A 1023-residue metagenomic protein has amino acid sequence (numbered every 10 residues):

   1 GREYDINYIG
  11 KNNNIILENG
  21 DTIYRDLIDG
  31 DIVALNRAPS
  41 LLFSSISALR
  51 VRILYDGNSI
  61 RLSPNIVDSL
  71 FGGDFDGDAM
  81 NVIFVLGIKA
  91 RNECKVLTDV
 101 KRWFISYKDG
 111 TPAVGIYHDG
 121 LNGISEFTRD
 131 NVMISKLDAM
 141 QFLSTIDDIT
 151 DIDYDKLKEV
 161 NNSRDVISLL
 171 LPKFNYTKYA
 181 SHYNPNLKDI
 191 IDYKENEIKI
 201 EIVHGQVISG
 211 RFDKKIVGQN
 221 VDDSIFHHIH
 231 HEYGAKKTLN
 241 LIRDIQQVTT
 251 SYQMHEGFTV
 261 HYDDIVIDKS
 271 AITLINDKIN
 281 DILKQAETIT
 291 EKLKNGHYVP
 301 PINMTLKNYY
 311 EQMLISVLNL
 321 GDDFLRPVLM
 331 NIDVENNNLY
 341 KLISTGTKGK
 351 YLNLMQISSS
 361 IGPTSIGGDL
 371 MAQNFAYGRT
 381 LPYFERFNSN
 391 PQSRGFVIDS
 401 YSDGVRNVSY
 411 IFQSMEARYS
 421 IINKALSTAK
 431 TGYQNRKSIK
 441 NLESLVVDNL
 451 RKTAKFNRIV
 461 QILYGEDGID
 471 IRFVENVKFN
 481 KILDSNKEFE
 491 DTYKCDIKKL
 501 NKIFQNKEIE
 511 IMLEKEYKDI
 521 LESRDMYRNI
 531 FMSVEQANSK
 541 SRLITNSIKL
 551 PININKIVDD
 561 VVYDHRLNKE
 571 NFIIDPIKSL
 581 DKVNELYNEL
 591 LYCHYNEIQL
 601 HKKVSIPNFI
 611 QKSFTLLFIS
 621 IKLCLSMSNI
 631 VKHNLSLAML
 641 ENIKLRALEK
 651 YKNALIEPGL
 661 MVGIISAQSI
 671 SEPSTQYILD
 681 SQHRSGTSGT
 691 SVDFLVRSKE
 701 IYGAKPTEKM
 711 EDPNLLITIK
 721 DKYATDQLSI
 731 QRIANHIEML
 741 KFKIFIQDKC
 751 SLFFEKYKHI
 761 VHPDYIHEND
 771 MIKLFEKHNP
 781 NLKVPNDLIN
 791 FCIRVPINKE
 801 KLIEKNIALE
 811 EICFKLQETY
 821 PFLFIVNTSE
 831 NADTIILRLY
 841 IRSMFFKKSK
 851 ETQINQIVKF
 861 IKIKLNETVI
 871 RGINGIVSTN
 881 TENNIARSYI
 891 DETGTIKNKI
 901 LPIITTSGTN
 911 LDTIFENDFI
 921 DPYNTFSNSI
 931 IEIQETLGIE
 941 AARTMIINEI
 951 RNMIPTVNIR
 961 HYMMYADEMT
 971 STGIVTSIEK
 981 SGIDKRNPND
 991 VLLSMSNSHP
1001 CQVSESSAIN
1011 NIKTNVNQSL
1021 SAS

Functional and structural regions predicted by a protein language model:
G1-I53, N303-E335, L339, K348 (+2 more regions): Extended, highly charged
G1-K237, D244-Y252, D277-T288, Q312-V317 (+3 more regions): Conserved, carboxylate-rich catalytic/transport cores that coordinate ions
N36-L42, G110-S125, D155-V160, D244-V248 (+14 more regions): A glycine-rich phosphate-binding loop feature that marks nucleotide/adenosyl-phosphate handling sites
I46-S125, L354-S358, G362-K487, S628-D721 (+1 more regions): Long insertion/accessory domains within large nucleic-acid-processing enzymes
L70-G73, M80-G87, Y107, T111-I116 (+33 more regions): Hydrophobic alpha-helical scaffolding
V217-I229, H297-I302, F412-S420: Short, charged/polar, low-complexity loop and linker segments that flank or interrupt alpha-helical bundles
I242, V248-L339, S344-K350, L354-S409 (+6 more regions): Extended, well-ordered alpha-helical scaffold/bundle regions in very large, multi-domain proteins
K481-K650, P673-I678, Q682, G686-N948 (+1 more regions): N-terminal non-catalytic structural scaffold regions of very large proteins
